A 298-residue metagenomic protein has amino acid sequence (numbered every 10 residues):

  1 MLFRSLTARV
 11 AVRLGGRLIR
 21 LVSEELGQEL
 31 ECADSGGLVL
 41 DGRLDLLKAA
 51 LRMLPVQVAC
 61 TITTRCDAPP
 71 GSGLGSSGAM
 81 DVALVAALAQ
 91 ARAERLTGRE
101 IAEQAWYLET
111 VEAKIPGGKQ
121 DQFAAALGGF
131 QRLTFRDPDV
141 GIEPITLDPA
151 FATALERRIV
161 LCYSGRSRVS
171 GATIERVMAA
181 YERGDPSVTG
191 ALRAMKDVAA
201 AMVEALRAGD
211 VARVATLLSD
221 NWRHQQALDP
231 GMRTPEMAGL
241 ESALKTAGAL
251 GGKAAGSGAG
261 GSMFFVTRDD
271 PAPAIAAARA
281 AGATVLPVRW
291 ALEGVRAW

Functional and structural regions predicted by a protein language model:
T7-V56, R65, L88-R92, E103-P116 (+2 more regions): C-terminal nucleotide
L44, G78-V82, G117: Short alpha-helical patches at coil-to-helix transitions and adjacent helical residues in well-structured domains
C60, A68-S72, L250-G251: Short pre-catalytic strand/loop immediately N-terminal to key active-site residues, enriched for Gly-Thr
T63-T64, S77: Helix-to-disorder regulatory junctions
L74-E94, G98: DPxDG-like acidic metal-binding loop motif
G261: Conserved glycine-rich beta-strand-loop-beta hairpin in the small C-terminal domain of fold type I
